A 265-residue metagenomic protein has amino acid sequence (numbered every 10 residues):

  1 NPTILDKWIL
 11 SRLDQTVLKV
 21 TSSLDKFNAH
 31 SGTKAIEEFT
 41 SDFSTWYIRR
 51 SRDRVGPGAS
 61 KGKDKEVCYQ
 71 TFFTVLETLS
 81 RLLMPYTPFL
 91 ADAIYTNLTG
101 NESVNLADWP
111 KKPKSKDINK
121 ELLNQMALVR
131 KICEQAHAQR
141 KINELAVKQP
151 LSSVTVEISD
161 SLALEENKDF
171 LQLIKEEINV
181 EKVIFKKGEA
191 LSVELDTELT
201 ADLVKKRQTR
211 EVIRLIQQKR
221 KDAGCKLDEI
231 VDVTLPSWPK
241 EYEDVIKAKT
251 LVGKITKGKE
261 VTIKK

Functional and structural regions predicted by a protein language model:
N1-K265: Feature 926 captures the class I aminoacyl-tRNA synthetase adenylation module centered on the KMSKS loop
